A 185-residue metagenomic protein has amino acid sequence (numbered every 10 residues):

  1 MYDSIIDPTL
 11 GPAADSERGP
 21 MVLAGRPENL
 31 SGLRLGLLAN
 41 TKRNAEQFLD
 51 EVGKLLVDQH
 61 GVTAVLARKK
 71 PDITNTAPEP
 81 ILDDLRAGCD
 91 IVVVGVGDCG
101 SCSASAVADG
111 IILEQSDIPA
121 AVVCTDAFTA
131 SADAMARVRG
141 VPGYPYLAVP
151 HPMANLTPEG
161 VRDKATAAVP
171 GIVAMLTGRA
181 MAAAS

Functional and structural regions predicted by a protein language model:
M1-A24: N-terminal amphipathic/basic leader segments beginning at the initiator methionine
E28, L33, L37-K54, T63: Glycine-rich phosphate/diphosphate-binding loop of Rossmann-like nucleotide-binding domains
D58-P71, G143-P150: Short beta-strand elements in bilobed, periplasmic/extracellular small-molecule ligand-binding domains
D72-D83, V161-R162: Structural motif
E79-D90, D109: Short, well-structured alpha-helical segments in soluble
V107, I111, Q115, A130-V141: Active-site-proximal loop->helix
V149-A184: A charged, well-structured terminal subsegment
